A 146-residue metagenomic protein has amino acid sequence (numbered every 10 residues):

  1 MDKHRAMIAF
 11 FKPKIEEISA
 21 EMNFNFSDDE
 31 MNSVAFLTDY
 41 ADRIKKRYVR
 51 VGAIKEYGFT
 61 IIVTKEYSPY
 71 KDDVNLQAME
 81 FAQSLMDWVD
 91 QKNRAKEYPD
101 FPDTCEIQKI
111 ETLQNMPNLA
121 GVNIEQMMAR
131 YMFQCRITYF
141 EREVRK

Functional and structural regions predicted by a protein language model:
M1-S27, R43-K146: Charged, amphipathic alpha-helical segments and their flanking helix caps
D29-S33: Short beta-edge strand/loop motif at the mouth of beta-sheet-based domains
V34-D39: A short, hydrophobic beta-strand-centered structural micro-motif
